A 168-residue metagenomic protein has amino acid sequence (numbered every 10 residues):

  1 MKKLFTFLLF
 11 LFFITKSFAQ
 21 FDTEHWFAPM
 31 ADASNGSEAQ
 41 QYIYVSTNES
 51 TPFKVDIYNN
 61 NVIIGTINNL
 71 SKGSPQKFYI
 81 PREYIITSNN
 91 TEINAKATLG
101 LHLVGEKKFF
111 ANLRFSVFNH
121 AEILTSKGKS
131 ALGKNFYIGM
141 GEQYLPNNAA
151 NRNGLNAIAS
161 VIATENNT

Functional and structural regions predicted by a protein language model:
M1-T23: Bacterial Sec-dependent N-terminal signal peptides
Q20-T168: Conserved functional hotspot residues at active sites or interaction interfaces
